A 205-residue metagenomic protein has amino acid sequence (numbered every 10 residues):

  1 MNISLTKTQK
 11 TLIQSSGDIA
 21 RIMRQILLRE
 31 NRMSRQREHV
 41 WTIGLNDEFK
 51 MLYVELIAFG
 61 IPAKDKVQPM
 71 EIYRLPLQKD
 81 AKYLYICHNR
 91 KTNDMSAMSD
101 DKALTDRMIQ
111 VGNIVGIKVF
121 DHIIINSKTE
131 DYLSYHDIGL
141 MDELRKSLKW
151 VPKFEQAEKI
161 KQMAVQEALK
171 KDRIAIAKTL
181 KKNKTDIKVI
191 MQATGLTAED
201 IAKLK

Functional and structural regions predicted by a protein language model:
M1-K79, D100-V111, V115-K118, K128-E155 (+1 more regions): N-terminal beta-strand/alpha-helix entry module and adjacent surface of metal-dependent catalytic domains
Y73-Y83, A164-N183: Surface-exposed, interaction-prone regions with an acidic/low-complexity signature
Y83-K91: Glycine- and acidic-rich phosphate- and metal-coordinating loops
R90, I124-N126, T194: Conserved beta-strand edge residues that scaffold enzyme active sites
T92-S96: Short, solvent-exposed loop/turn segments at secondary-structure junctions
D121: Beta-strand-loop-alpha "switch" segments that mediate conformational coupling across diverse proteins
K153-K171, Q192: A cross-taxonomic marker for long C-terminal extensions/tails that follow the last structured domain
K170-K205: Elongated, amphipathic alpha-helical interaction scaffolds
